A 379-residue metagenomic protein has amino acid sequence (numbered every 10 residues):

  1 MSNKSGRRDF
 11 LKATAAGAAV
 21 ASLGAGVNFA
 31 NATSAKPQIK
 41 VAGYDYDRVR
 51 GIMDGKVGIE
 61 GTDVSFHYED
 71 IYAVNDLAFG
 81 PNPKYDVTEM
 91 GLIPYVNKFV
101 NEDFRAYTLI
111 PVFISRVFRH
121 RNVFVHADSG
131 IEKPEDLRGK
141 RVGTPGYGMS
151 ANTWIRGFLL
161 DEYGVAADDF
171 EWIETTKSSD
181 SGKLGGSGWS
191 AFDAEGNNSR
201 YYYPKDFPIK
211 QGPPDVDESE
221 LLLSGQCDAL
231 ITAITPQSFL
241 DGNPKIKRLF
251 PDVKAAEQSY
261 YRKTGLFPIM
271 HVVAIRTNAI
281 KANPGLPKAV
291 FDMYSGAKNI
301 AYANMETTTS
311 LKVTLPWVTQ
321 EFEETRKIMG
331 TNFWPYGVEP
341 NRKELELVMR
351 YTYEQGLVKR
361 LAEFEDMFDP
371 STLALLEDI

Functional and structural regions predicted by a protein language model:
N3, A25-A42: C-terminal segment of N-terminal export signals and the immediately downstream linker at the start of the mature
G6-R7, K133: Residues that mark the N-terminal boundary/hinge immediately upstream of a DNA-recognition element
D9-A30: N-terminal export signals
S34, Q38-S181: Short, glycine-/small- and polar/acidic-enriched structural segments that line small-molecule recognition paths
S179-E306: Pocket-lining segment of extracytoplasmic ligand-binding domains
A274, A279-E354: Secondary-structure end/capping motifs
Y353-I379: Conserved C-terminal helix/tail region of periplasmic/extracytoplasmic solute-binding proteins
